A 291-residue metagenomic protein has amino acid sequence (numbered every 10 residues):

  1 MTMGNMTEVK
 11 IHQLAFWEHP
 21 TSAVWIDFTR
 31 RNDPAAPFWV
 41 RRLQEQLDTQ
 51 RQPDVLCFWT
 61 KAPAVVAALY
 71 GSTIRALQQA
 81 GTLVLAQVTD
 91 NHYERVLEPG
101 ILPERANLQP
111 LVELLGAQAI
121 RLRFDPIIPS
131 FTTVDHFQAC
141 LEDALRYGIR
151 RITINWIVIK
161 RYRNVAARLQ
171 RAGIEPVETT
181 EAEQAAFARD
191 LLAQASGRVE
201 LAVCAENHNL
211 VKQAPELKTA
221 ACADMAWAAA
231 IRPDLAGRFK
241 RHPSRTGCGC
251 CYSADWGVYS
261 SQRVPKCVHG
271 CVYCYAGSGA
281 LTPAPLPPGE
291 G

Functional and structural regions predicted by a protein language model:
M1-T2, A280-G291: Intrinsic disorder/low-complexity segments
E8-F187: Conserved AdoMet/S-adenosylmethionine-binding subsite of the radical SAM
G71-T82, S196-G197, G257-P265: Intrinsically disordered, low-complexity coil segments
P126, N155-V158, V199-Q213, V258 (+2 more regions): Acidic carboxylate-rich catalytic motifs and surrounding loops in phosphoryl-/glycosyl-chemistry enzymes
E181-C250: A C-terminal junction/extension of Radical SAM enzymes
G247-S261: Flexible phosphate-binding patches that engage nucleotides and nucleic acids
D255, Q262-G279: Local cysteine-cluster metal-coordination motifs and their immediate loop/turn environment, predominantly Fe-S cluster
